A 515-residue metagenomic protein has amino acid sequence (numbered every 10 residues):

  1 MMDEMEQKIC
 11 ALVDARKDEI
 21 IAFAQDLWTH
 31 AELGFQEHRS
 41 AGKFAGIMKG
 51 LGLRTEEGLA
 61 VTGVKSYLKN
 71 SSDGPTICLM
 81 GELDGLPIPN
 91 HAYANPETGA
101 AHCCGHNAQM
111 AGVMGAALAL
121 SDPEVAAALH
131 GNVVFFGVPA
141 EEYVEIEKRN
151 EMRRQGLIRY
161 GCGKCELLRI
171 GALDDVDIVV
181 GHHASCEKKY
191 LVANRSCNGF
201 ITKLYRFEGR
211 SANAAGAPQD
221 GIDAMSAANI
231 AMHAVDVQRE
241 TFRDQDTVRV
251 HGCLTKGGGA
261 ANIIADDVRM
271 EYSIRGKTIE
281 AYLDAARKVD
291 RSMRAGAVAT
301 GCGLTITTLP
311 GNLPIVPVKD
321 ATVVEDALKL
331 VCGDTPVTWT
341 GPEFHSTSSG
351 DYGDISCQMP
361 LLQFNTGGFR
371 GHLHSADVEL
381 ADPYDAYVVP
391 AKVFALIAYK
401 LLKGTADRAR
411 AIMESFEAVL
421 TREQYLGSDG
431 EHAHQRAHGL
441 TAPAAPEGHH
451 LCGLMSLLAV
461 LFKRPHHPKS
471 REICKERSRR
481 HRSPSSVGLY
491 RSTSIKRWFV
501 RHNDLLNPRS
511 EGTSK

Functional and structural regions predicted by a protein language model:
M2-C103, N107-V134, P139: Acidic/His- and Gly-rich active-site-bordering loop/insert found across diverse amide/peptide-bond hydrolases
M2-E4, S226-C452: Metal-dependent amide/peptide-bond hydrolase catalytic core, centered on the "pita-bread" metallohydrolase fold
L27, L79, H106, F135 (+5 more regions): Divalent metal-coordination and catalytic microenvironments
H91-A101, N107-A108, P123-H251, G258-I263: Histidine/acidic-residue-rich, glycine-tolerant segments that coordinate divalent metal ions
D504-S514: Short, intrinsically disordered C-terminal tails of secreted or membrane-associated proteins
